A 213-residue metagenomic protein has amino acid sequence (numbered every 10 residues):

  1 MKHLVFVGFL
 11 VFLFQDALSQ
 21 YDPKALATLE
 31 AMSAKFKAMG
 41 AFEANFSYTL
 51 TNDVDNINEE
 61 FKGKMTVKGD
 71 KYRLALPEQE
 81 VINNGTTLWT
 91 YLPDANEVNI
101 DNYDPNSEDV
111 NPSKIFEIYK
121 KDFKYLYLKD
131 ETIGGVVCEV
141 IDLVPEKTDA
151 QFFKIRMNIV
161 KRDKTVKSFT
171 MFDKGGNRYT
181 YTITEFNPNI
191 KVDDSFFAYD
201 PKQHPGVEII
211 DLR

Functional and structural regions predicted by a protein language model:
L4-L13: Sec-dependent N-terminal signal peptides
D16-I57, D70-K71, Q203, E208-R213: N-terminal leader/targeting segments and the immediate start of mature chains
S19, L126-P205, I210-R213: Gly/Pro-enriched, hydrophobic low-complexity segments that function as extracytoplasmic propeptides/linkers
M39-A41, E60-K62, G69, N83 (+4 more regions): Extracytoplasmic
Y48-L50, Q79, L92, T170-D173: Beta-turn initiation residues at beta-strand->coil junctions
K62-V110, Y179-T180: An acidic-aromatic
Y103-V137: Flexible, surface-exposed loop/linker segments and immediately adjacent secondary-structure boundaries
